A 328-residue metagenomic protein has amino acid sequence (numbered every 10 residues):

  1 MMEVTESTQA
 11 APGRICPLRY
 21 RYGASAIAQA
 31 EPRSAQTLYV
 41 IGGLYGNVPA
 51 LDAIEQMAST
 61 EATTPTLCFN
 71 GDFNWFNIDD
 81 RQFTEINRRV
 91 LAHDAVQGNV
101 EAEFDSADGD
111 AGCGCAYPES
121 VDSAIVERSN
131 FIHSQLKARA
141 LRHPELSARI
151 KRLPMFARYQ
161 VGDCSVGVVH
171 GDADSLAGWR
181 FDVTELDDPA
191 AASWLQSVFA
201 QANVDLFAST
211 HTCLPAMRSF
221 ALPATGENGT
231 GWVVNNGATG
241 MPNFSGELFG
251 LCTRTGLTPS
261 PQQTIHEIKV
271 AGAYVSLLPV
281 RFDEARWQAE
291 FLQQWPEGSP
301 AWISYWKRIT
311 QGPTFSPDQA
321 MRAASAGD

Functional and structural regions predicted by a protein language model:
M1-I86: N-terminal active-site segment of His-dependent metallophosphoesterases
E3-Y20, R33, S219-D328: Acidic, His/Gly-rich catalytic cores of divalent-metal-dependent hydrolytic chemistry
L38-V40, L67-F69, A95-V96, G167 (+1 more regions): Residue-level marker for buried hydrophobic side chains located in beta-strands that build the well-ordered beta-sheet
G43, G71-D72, G98-N99, H170 (+2 more regions): Active-site glycine-centered loops adjacent to acidic/histidine catalytic or metal-binding residues that shape
M57-A58, A62-V96, G226-N228, W232-V233 (+2 more regions): Gly/lys/ser-thr-rich phosphate-binding loops in alpha/beta enzymes that coordinate phosphoanhydride or phosphate groups
T64-D72, F131-H133, S175-D182: Short, basic, glycine/proline-bearing loop/turn elements
D80-R158, P189-V198: Active-site neighborhood of divalent metal-dependent phosphoester bond hydrolases
L136-A273, F282-E284: Acidic, His/Gly-enriched loop-helix segments that form or flank divalent-metal centers in metallo-dependent hydrolases
